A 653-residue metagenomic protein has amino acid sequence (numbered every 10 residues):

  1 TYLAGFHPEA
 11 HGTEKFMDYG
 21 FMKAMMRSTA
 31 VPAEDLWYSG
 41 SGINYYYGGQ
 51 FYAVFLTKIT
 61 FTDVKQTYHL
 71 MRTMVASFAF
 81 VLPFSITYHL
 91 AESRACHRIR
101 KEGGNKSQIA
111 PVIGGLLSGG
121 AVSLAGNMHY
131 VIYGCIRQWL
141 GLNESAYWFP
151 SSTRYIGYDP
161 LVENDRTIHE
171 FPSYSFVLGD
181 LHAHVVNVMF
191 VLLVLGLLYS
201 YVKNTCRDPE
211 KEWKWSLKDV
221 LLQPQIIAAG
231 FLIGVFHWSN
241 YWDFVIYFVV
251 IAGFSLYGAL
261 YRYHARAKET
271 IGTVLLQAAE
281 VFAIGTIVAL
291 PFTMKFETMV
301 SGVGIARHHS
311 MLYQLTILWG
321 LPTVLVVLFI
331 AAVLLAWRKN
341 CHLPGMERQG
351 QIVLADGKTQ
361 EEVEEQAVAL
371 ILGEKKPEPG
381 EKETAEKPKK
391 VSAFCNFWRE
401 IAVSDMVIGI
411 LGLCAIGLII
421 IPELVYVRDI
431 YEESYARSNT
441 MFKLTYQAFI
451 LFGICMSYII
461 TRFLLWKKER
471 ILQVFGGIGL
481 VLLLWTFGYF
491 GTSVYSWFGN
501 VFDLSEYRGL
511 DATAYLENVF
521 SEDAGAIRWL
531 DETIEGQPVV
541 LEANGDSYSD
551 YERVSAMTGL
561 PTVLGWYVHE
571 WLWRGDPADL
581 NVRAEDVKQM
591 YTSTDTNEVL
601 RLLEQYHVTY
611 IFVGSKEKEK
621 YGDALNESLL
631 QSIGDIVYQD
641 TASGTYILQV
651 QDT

Functional and structural regions predicted by a protein language model:
T1-L193, L198, E517, V540 (+1 more regions): Active-site lumenal/periplasmic loops and adjacent helix-entry segments of GT-C-fold, multi-pass membrane
H7-F16, S39-S41, T60-F61, S173 (+6 more regions): Membrane-helix boundary/interfacial segments in multi-pass membrane proteins
A76, Y247, A436-F463: Hydrophobic/aromatic-rich transmembrane helices and adjacent perimembrane loops
G103-I113, K218-L221, H264-A279, I401-D405 (+1 more regions): Membrane-interfacial entry segments at the cytosolic side of transmembrane helices
S175-L178, I227-N240: Membrane-interface alpha helices of multi-pass inner-membrane proteins
L198-L221, Y247-F282, G302-H309, V326-K339: Perimembrane helix-loop-helix junctions
V274-T286, E386-R399, F463-V494: Signature aromatic-anchored transmembrane alpha helix within multi-pass, membrane-resident enzymes that catalyze glycan
V481, G491-T653: Extracytoplasmic
